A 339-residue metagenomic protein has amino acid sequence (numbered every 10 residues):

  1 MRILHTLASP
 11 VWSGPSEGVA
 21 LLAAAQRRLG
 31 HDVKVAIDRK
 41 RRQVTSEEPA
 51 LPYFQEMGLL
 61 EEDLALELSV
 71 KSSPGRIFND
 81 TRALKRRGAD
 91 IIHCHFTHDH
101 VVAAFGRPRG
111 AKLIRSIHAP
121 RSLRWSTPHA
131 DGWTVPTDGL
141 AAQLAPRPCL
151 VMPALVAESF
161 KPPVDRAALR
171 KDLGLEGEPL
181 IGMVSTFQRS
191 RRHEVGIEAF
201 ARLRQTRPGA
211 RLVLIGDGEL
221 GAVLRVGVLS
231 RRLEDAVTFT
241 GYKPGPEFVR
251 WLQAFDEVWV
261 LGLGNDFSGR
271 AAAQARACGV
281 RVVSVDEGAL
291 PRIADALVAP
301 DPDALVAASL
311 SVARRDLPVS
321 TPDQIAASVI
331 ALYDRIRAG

Functional and structural regions predicted by a protein language model:
H5-S72, E219: N-terminal strand-loop element at the rim of the active site of nucleotide-sugar-dependent glycosyltransferases
S13-A24, P179, M183-Q205, E219-R225 (+1 more regions): A conserved mid-protein helix/loop that constitutes part of the nucleotide-sugar donor-binding site
P49-P52, K161-L175, L317: A short helix/loop element that forms part of the nucleotide-sugar donor recognition site in Leloir-type
S72-S73, C94-H100, I117: Short His-centered aromatic/hydrophobic patch
H129-P163, F239: Donor nucleotide-sugar binding/catalytic pocket of nucleotide-sugar-dependent glycosyltransferases
R225-K243: Nucleotide-activated donor-binding/catalytic signature segment of Leloir-type glycosyltransferases, i.e., the conserved
Q253-F267, V280: Acidic donor-binding loop of glycosyltransferase active sites
L310-G339: A charged, aromatic-enriched C-terminal amphipathic alpha-helix characteristic of glycosyltransferases across folds
